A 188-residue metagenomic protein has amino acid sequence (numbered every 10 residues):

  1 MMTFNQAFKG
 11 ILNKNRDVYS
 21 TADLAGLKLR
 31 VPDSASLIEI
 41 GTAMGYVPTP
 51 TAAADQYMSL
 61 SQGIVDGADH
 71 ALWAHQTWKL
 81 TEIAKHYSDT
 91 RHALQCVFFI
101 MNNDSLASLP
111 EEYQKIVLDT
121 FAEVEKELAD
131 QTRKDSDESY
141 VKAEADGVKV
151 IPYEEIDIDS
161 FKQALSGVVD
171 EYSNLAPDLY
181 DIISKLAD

Functional and structural regions predicted by a protein language model:
M1-D188: N-terminal secretory/targeting leader peptides
